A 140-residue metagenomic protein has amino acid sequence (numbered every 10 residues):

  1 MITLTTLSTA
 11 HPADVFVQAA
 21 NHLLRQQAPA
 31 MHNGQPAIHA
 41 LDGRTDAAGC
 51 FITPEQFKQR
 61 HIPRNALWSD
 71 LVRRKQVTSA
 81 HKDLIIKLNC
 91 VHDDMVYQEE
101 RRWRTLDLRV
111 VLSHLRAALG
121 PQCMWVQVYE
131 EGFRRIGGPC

Functional and structural regions predicted by a protein language model:
I2-T45, I52-C140: Domain-length accessory/inserted modules outside core catalytic folds
